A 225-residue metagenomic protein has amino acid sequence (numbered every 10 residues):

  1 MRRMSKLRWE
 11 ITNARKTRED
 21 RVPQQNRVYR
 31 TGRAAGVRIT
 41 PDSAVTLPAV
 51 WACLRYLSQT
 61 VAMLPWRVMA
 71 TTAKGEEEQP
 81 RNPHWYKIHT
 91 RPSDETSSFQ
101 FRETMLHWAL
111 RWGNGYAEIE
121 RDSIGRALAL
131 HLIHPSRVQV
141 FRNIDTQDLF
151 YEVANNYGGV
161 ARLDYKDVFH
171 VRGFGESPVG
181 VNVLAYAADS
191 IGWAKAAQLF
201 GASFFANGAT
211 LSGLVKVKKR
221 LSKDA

Functional and structural regions predicted by a protein language model:
M1-A225: Structured, contiguous alpha/beta core segments that scaffold functional sites
